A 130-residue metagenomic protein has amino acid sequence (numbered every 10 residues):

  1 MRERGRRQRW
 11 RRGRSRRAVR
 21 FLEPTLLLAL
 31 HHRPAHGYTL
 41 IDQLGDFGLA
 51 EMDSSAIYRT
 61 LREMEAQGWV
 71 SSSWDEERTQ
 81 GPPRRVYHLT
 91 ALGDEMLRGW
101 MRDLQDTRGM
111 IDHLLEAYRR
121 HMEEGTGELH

Functional and structural regions predicted by a protein language model:
M1-E3, L129-H130: Long, compositionally biased intrinsically disordered regions
R2-R20: A detector for short, charged/polar N-terminal pre-domain segments
R14-Y58: N-terminal helix-turn-helix DNA-binding core of bacterial DNA-binding proteins
I41-G45, E65, H88, D94: Short, surface-exposed helix/turn micro-motifs that flank interaction/cofactor sites
Y58-A66: Short, hydrophobic-biased segments on the C-terminal half of alpha helices that form "recognition helices"
Q67-P82, H88: Beta-hairpin "wing" of winged helix-turn-helix
P83-M101: Basic, amphipathic "hinge/linker" alpha-helix immediately C-terminal to the N-terminal HTH DNA-binding motif
E95-H130: Amphipathic alpha-helical dimerization/coiled-coil segments that flank or bridge DNA-binding/regulatory modules
